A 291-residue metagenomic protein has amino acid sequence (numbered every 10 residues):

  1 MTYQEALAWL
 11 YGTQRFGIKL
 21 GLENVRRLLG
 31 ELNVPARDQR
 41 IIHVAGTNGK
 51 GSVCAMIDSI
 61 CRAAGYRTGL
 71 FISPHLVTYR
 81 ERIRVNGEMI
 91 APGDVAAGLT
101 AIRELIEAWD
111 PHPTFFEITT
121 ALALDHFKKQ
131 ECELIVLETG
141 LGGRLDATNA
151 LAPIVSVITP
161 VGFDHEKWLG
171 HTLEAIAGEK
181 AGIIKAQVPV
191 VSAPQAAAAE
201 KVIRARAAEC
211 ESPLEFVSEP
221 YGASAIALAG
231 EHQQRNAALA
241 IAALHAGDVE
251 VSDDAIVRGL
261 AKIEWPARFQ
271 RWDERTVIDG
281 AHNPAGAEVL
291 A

Functional and structural regions predicted by a protein language model:
Q4-Q14, K185: Generic N-terminal amphipathic, Lys/Arg-enriched alpha-helix
A6, F16-I18, L22-Q39, A63-L151 (+2 more regions): ATP-dependent carboxylate-amine ligase catalytic core
D38-R40, K129, L134-T139, D146-V157 (+3 more regions): Nucleotide phosphate-binding/pyrophosphate-handling subdomain across enzymes that bind or process nucleotide phosphates
V44, S52-G69: A conserved segment at the C-terminal end of the G1
I57, A123, I203: Aromatic/hydrophobic pocket-lining residues that form π-stacking "cages" and hydrophobic walls in ligand
T68, V190, P213-E215: Hydrophobic beta-strand scaffold residues
L141-L145, A152-E211: Conserved catalytic-core segment of NTP-binding enzymes
